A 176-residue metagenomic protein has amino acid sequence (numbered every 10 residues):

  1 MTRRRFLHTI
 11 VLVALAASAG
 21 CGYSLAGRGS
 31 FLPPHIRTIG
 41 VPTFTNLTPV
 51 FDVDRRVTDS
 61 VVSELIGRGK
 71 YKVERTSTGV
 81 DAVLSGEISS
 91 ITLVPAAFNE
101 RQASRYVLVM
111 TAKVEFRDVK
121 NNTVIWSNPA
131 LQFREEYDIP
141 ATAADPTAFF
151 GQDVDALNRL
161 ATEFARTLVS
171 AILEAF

Functional and structural regions predicted by a protein language model:
T2, F6-V11, G20-S63, G67-R75 (+3 more regions): A structural "domain/chain start" motif
G29-F31, V50, S77, A112 (+2 more regions): A generic structural signal for solvent-exposed, polar alpha-helical segments
R68-Y71, T78-A130, R134-Q152: Surface-exposed short loop/turn segments
F149-A161: Individual transmembrane alpha-helices with interfacial aromatic-anchor signatures
